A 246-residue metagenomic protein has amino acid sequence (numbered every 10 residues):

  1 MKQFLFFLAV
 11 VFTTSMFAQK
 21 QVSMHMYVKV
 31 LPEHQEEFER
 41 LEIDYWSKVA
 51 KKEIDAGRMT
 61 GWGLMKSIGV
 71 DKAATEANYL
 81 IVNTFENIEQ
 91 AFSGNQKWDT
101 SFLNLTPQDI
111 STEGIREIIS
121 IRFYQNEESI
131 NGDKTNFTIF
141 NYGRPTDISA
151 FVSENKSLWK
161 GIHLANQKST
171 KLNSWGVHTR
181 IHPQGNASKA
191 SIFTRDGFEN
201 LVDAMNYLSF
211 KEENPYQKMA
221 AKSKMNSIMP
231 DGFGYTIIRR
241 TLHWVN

Functional and structural regions predicted by a protein language model:
M1-Q21: Bacterial Sec-dependent N-terminal signal peptides
A18-L103, I110-N246: Short S/T/G/P-rich N-terminal loop/turn motif that feeds into the first structured element of a domain
